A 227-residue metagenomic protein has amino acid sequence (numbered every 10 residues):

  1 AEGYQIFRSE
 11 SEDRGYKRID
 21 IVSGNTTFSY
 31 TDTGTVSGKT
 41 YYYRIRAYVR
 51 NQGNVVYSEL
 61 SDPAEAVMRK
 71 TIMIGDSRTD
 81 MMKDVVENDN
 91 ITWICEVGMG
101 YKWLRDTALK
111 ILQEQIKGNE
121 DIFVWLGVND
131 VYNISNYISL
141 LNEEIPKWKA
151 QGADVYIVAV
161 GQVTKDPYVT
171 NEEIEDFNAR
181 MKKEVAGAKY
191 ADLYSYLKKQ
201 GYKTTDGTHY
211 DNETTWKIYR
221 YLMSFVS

Functional and structural regions predicted by a protein language model:
Y4-I6, Y43: Short beta-strand elements bearing conserved aromatic residues within extracellular beta-rich modules
F7-S11, Y48: Predominantly extracellular/luminal cell-surface or secreted proteins
T26-Y30: Short S/T/G- and acidic-enriched coil/turn segments that sit immediately N-terminal to beta-strands in beta-sandwich
D32-V55: Beta-strand-rich modules
V49-M68: Extracellular fibronectin type III
R69-E143, T164-D166, E172: Conserved SGNH/GDSL esterase-like catalytic core that processes O-acyl groups on lipids and polysaccharides
N129, K147-E175: Active-site segments of SGNH/GDSL-like serine hydrolases that catalyze O-acetyl group transfer/hydrolysis on lipids
V163-S227: Catalytic His-Asp segment of secreted/periplasmic serine-dependent ester chemistry enzymes
